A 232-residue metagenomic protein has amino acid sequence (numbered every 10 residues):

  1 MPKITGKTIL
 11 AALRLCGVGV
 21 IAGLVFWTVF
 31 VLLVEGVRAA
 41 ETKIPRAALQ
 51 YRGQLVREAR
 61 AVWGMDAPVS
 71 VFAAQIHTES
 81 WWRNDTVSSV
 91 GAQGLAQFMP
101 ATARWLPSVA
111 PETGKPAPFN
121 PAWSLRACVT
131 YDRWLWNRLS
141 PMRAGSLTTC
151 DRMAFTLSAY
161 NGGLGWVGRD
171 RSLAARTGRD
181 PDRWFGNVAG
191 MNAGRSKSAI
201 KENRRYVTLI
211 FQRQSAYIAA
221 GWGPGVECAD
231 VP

Functional and structural regions predicted by a protein language model:
P2-I21, V25-L49, R104-P232: Non-catalytic cell-wall polysaccharide-engagement segments
V56, V69-A73, A154-L157, V207: Short, well-structured alpha-helical segments
R57-A59, A144: A short, compositionally biased domain-edge/stem linker segment
A59-A67: Short, charged helix-capping/linker segments at alpha-helix termini
A67-F72, H77, V90-Q93, R152-M153: Extracytoplasmic
H77-T102, G163, I210: Cell-wall polysaccharide-cleaving catalytic domain and substrate-binding groove, primarily in peptidoglycan/chitin
